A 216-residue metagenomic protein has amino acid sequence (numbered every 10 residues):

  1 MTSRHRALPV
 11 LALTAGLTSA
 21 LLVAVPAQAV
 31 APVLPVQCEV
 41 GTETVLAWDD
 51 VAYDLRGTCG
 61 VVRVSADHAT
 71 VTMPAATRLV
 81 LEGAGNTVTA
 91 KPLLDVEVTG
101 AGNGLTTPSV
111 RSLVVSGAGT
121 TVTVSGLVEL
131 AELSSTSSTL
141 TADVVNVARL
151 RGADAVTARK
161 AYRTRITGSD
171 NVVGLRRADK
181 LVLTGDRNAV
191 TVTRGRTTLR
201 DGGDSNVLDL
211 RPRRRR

Functional and structural regions predicted by a protein language model:
M1-V30: Secretory targeting and sorting signals
L22-V23, Q28-R216: Extended beta-solenoid/beta-helix repeat architectures
